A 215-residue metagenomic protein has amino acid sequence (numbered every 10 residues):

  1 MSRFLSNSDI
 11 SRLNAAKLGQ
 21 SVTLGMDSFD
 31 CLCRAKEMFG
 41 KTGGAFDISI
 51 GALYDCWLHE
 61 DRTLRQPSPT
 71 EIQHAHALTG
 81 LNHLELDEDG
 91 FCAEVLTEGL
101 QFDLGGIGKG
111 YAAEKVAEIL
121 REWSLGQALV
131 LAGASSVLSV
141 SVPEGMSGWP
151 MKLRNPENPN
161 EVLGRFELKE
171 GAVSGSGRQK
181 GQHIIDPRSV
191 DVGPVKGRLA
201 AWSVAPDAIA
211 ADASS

Functional and structural regions predicted by a protein language model:
M1-S215: Mature catalytic core of soluble alpha/beta enzymes
